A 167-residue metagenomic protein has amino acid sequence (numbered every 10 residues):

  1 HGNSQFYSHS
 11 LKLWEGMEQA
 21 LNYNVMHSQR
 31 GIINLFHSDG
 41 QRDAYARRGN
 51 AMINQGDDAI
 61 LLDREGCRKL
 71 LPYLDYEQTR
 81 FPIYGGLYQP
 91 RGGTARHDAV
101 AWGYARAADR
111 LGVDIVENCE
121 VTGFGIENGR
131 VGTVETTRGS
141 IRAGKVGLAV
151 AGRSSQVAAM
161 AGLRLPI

Functional and structural regions predicted by a protein language model:
H1-Y73: Dinucleotide-binding Rossmann-like beta1-alpha1 core, especially the glycine-rich loop that anchors the ADP
H27-Q29, V116, P166-I167: A short coil-to-beta-strand element that immediately follows conserved catalytic motifs
G40, L71-I83, G125-G132: A short, glycine/Asx- and small/polar-enriched loop/turn that sits immediately N-terminal to a beta-strand
Y45, I126, V157-A159: Short glycine-/acidic-enriched loop or helix-start segments at secondary-structure transitions that form or flank
N50-N54, D109, L163-L165: Basic phosphate/pyrophosphate-binding loop/patch that engages nucleotide-derived ligands
G86-K145, A149, S154: Helical element adjacent to the flavin cofactor pocket in flavoenzyme catalytic cores
Q156-I167: Glycine-rich beta-alpha-beta "Rossmann" dinucleotide-binding loop(s) and their flanking helix/strand
